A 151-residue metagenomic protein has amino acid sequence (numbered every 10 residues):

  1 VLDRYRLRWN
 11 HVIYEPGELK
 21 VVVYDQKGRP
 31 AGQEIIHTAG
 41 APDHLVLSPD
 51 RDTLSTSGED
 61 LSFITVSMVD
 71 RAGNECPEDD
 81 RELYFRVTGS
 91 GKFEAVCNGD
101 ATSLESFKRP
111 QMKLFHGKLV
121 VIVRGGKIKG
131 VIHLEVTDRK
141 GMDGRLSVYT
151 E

Functional and structural regions predicted by a protein language model:
V1-G32, M68-D70: Long hydrophobic segments that form regular secondary structure
L7-Y14, S106-K127: Short, hydrophobic beta-strand segments
V22-V23, E59-P77, L83, I132-V136: Beta-strand-rich structural segments
D25-K27, A72, G89-G91, K140-M142: Solvent-exposed strand-loop boundary residues in beta-sheet-rich modules
G28-G40, M142-E151: Edge beta-strands of extracellular beta-sandwich domains
G32-I35, L61, R71-L104: Short flexible loop/turn segments that cap and initiate beta-strands
I36-G58: Low-complexity, Pro/Ser/Thr- and charge-rich linker/hinge segments at domain boundaries
G130-G144: Ser/Thr/Pro-rich, low-complexity mucin-like regions that serve as glycosylated stalks/linkers or repetitive adhesive
